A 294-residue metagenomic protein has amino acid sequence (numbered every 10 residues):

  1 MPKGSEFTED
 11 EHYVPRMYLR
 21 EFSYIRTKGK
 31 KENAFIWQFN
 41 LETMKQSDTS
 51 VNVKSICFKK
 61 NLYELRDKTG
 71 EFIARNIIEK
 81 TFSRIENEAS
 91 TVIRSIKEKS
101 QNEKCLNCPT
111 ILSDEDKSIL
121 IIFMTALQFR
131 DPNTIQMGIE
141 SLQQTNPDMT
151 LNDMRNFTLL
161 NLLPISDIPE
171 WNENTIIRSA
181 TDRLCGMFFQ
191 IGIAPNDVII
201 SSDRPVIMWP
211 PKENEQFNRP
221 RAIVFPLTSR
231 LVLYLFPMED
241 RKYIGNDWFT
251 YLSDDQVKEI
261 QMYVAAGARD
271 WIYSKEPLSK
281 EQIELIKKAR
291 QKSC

Functional and structural regions predicted by a protein language model:
M1-D10, V14-C294: Alpha-helical structural context detector biased toward long hydrophobic helices
